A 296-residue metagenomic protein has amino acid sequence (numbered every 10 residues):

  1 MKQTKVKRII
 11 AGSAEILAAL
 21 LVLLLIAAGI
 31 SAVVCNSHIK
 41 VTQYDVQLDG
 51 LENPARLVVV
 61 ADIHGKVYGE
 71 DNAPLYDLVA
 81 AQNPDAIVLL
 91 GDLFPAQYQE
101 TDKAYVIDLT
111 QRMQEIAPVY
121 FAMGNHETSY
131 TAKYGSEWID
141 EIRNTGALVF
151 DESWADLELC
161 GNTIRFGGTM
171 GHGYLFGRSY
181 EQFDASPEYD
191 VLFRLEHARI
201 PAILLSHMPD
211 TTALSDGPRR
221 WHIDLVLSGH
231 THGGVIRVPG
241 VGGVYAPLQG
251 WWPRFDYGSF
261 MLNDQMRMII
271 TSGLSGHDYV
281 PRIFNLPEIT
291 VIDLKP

Functional and structural regions predicted by a protein language model:
M1-L51: N-terminal membrane-anchoring alpha-helices
H38-G69, L192-L205, P209: Mobile, glycine- and charge-enriched loop segments and immediately flanking short secondary-structure elements within
D45-V58, A147, W154-G168, H197-P201 (+2 more regions): Beta-strand-turn-beta hairpins that frame and shape the catalytic cleft of phosphate-ester-processing enzymes
N53-F150: Membrane-embedded segments
V60-G65, G91-F94, N125-E127, S153-W154 (+4 more regions): Active-site metal-binding loops of divalent metal-dependent hydrolases
N83-A86, E115-V119, G146, N162 (+3 more regions): Loop/turn elements at helix/coil->beta-strand transitions in domains of secreted/extracellular proteins
N144-G146, L159-L205, T212-A213, P218 (+1 more regions): Binuclear metal-dependent hydrolase catalytic cores centered on His/Asp/Glu-rich metal-binding motifs
P209-T290: Conserved beta-sheet core of the metallophosphoesterase superfamily
